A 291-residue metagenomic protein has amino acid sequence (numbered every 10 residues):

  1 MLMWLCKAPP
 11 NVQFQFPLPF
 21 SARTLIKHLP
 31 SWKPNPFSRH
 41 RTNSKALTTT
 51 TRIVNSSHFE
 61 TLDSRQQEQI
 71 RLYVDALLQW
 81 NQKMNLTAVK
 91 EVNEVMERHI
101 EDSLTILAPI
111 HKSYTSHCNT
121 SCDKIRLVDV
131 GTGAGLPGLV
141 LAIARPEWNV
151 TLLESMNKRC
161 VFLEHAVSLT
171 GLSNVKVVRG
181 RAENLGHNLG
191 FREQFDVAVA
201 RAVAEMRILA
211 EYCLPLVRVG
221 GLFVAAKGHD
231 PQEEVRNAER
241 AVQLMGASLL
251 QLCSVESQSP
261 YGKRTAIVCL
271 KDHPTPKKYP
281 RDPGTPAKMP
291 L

Functional and structural regions predicted by a protein language model:
L2-E94, R98: N-terminal auxiliary segments of SAM/dcSAM-dependent transferases
L2-F20, I26, P30, R236-L291: SAM/dcSAM-binding transferase cores
N81, A166-V167, E239-V242: Conserved hydrophobic residues forming the short capping helix/wall of the S-adenosyl-L-methionine
K90, R179-R181, Q251-C253: Short loop/edge segments at beta-strand edges and connector loops that shape dinucleotide/nucleotide cofactor-binding
L104-V203, A210: Conserved SAM/SAH cofactor-binding pocket of Class I
R159-V161, P231, V235: Short alpha-helix immediately C-terminal to the canonical SAM-binding loop
R207-F223: A short glycine-rich, Lys/Arg-flanked "PGG" loop and its adjoining helix->strand segment in the class I
G220-E233: Conserved beta-strand signature within the Rossmann-like core of class I S-adenosyl-L-methionine
